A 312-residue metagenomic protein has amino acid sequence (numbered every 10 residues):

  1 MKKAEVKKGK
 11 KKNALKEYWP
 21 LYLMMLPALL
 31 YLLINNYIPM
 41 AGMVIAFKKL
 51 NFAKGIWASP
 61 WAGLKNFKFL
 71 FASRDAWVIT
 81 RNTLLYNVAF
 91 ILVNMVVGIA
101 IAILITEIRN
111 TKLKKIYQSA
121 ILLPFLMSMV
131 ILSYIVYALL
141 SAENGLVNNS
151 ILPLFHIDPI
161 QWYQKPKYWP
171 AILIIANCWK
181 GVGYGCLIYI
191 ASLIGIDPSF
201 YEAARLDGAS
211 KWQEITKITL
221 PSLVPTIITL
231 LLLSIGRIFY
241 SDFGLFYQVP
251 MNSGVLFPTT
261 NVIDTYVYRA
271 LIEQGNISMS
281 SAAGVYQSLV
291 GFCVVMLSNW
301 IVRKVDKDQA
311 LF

Functional and structural regions predicted by a protein language model:
M1-L15: Short, Lys/Arg-rich, polar N-terminal cytosolic tail immediately upstream of the first transmembrane signal-anchor
N13-F312: A structural signal for multi-pass alpha-helical bundles of membrane permease subunits that mediate small-molecule
